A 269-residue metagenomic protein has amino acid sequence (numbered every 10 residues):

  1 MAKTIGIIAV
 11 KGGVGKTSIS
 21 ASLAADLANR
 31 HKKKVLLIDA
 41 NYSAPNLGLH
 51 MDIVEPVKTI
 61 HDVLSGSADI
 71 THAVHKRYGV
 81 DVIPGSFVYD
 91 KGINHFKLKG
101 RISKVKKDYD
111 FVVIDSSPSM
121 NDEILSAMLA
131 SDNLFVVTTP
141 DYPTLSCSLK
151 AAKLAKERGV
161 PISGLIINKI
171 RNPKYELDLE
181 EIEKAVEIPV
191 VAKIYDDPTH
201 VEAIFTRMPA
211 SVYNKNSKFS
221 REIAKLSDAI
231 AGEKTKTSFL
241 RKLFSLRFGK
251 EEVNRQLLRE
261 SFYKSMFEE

Functional and structural regions predicted by a protein language model:
K3-A40: Walker A/P-loop phosphate-binding motif and the immediately C-terminal alpha-helix
T4, L37, V82, V190-K193: Conserved beta-strand scaffold positions in the cores of enzyme catalytic domains, especially in NTP/NDP-utilizing
G12, D39, V63, I83 (+4 more regions): Residue-level signature of catalytic and energy-coupling elements of molecular machines, predominantly ATP/GTP-dependent
A21, A25-N29, L129, K150-K153 (+1 more regions): Short, well-ordered alpha-helices that flank and scaffold nucleotide-derived cofactor binding pockets
L37-K107, I204-T206: P-loop/Walker-type NTP enzyme "switch/lid" segment
K104-K107, F111, S116-E202, T206: Conserved catalytic-core segment of NTP-binding enzymes
T206-I223: C-terminal boundary of histidine-terminating zinc-finger modules
K225, I230, K234-E269: P-loop NTP-binding site
